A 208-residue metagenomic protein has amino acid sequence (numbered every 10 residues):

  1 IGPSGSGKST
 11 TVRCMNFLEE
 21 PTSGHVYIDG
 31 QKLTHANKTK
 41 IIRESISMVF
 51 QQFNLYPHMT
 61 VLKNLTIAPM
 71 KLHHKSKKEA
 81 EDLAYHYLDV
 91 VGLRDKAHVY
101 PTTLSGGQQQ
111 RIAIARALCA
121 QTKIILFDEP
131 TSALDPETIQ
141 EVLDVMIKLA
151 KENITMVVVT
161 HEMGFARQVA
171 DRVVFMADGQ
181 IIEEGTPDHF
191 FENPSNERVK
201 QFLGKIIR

Functional and structural regions predicted by a protein language model:
I1-P187: ABC family nucleotide-binding domain
A177, E184, D188-R208: C-terminal boundary and immediately downstream tail of ABC-type ATPase nucleotide-binding domains
